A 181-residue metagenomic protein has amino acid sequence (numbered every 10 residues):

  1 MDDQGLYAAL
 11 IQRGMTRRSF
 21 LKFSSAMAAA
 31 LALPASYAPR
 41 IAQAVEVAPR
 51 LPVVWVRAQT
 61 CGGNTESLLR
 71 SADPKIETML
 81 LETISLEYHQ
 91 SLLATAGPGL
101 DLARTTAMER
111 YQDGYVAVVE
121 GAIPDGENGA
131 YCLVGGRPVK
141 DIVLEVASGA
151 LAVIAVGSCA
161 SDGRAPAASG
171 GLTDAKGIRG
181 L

Functional and structural regions predicted by a protein language model:
M1-M15, Q43: N-terminal secretory signal peptides
S19-I41: N-terminal export signals
V45-R50, T65, K75-L181: Metabolite-binding pocket within alpha/beta catalytic cores that recognizes anionic/polar moieties
L51-R57: Short, hydrophobic/glycine-enriched beta-strand segments
R57-T60, A160: Glycine-rich beta-alpha junction loops
C61-S67: Short N-terminal binding/cap micro-motifs at the start of the first secondary-structure element
L69-D73: Short, solvent-exposed amphipathic alpha-helical segments in soluble enzyme and RNA/protein-processing domains
